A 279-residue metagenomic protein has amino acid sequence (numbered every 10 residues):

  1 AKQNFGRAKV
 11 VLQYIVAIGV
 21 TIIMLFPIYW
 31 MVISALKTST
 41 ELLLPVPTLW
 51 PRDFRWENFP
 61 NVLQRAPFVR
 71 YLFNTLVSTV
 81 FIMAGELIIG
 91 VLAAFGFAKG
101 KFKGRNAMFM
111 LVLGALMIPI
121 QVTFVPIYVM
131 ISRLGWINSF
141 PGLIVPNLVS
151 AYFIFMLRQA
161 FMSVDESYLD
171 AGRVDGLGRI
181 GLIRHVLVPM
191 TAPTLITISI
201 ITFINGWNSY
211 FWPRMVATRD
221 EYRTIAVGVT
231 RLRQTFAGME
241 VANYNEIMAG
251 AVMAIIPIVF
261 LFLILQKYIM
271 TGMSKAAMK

Functional and structural regions predicted by a protein language model:
A1-F5: Short, Lys/Arg-rich, polar N-terminal cytosolic tail immediately upstream of the first transmembrane signal-anchor
V10-K279: A structural signal for multi-pass alpha-helical bundles of membrane permease subunits that mediate small-molecule
